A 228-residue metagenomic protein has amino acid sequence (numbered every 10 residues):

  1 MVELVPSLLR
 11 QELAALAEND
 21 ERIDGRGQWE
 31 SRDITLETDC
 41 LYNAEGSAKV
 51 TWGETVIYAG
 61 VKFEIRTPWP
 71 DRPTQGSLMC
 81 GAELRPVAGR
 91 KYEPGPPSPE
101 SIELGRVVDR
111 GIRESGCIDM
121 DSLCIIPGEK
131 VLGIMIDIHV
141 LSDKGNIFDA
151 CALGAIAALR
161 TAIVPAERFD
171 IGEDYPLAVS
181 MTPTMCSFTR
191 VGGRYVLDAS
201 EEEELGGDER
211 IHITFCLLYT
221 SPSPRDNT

Functional and structural regions predicted by a protein language model:
M1-D71, S77: N-terminal, positively charged regions that mediate nucleic acid binding
D20-D33, I118-I126, A166-P176: Flexible, glycine/charged-enriched surface loops at secondary-structure junctions
E21-I23, E83-D143: Contiguous domain-boundary segments centered on the initiation and propagation of an alpha-helix
C40-Y42, E54, F63-T67, L84-A88 (+4 more regions): Beta-strand elements of well-folded, non-transmembrane domains
V61, P97, S101, E204: Long, contiguous binding/interaction regions
T67, D71, Y92, P97-E103 (+2 more regions): Charged, amphipathic alpha-helical segments and their flanking helix caps
L141-L217: Long, charge-patterned amphipathic alpha-helical coiled-coil/hairpin "stalk" segments used as oligomerization
Y219-T228: Single conserved hydrophobic/aromatic residue that forms the stacking wall/gate of nucleotide- or nucleobase-binding
